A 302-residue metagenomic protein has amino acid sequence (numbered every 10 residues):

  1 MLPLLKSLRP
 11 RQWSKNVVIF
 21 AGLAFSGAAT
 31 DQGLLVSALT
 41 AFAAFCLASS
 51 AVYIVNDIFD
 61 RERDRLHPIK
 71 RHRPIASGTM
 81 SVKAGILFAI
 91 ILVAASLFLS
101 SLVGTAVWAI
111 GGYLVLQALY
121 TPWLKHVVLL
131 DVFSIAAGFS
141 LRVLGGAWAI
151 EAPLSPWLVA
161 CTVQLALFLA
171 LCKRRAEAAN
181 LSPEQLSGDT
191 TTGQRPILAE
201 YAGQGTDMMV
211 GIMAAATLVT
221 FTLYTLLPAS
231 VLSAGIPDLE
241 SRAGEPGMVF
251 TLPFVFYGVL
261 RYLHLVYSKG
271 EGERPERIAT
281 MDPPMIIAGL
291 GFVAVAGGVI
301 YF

Functional and structural regions predicted by a protein language model:
M1-R65, G78-I91: Topogenic membrane-insertion module of multi-pass membrane proteins
L2-L5, P122, S140-F302: C-terminal membrane-associated helical module and adjoining short loops/tails
L4-R11, R73-G85, S101-A106, L124-V132 (+1 more regions): Short, amphipathic, aromatic/basic-enriched membrane-interface segments that mark the entry/exit of transmembrane
V17-A21, L39, A43-S50, L87-F98 (+8 more regions): Generic alpha-helical transmembrane segments of integral inner-membrane proteins, especially permease/transport modules
A24-A28, A95-L102, Y120-W123, G145-I150 (+1 more regions): Hydrophobic alpha-helical transmembrane segments
G33-S37, T105-I110, V128-V132, P153-V159: Short, aromatic-rich membrane-interface segments at the entry and exit of alpha-helical transmembrane domains
A48-A76, L124, L130, C172-A179 (+1 more regions): Acidic (Asp/Glu-rich) catalytic motifs at the cytosolic membrane interface
R61, L66-G111, P156-L167, D207-V219 (+1 more regions): Multi-pass membrane catalytic core of lipid/isoprenoid biosynthesis enzymes
